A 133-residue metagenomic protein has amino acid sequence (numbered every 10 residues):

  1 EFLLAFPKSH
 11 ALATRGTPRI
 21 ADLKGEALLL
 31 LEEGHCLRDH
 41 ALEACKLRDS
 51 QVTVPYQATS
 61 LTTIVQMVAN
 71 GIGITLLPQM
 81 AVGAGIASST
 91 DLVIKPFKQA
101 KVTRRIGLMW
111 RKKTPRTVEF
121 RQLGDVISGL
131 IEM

Functional and structural regions predicted by a protein language model:
E1-L28: Flexible hinge/capping segments at coil-to-helix
E1-L3, Q79, S88-V102: Short beta-strand->loop
P7, L31-E32, V54, L77-P78: Thr-Gly-centered strand-to-loop micro-motif
K8, Q79-A81, I106, K112: Short secondary-structure boundary segments
A13, A27-R48, R116-D125: Secondary-structure junction motif
L30-L31, S50-S60: Short beta-strand-to-loop elements that line the ligand-binding cleft of bilobed periplasmic-binding protein-like
D39-E43, L47, L61-L92: A ligand-binding cleft/hinge motif common to bilobed small-molecule-binding domains
L92-M133: A late-sequence structural motif
